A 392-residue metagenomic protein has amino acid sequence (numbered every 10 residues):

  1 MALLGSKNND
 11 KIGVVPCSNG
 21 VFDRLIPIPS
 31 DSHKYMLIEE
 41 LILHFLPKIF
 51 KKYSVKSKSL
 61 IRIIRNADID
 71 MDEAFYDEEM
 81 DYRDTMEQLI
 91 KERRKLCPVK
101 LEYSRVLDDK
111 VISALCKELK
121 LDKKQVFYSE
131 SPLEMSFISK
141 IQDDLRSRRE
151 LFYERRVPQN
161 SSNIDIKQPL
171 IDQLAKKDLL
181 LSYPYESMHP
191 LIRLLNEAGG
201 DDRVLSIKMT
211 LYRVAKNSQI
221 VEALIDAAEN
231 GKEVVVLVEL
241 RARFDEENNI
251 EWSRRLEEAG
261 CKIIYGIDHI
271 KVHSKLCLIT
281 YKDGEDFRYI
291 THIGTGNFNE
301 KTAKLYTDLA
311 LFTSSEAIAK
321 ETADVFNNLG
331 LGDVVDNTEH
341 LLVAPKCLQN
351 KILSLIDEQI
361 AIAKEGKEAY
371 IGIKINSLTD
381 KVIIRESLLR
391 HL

Functional and structural regions predicted by a protein language model:
M1-I371, L389-H391: N-terminal localization/anchoring segments of enzymes in phospholipid and broader phosphate metabolism
I371-D380: Ordered core of a single globular domain
D380-L389: Short glycine/threonine-rich loop-to-helix capping motif typified by GTGT followed within a few residues by an Asp-Pro
